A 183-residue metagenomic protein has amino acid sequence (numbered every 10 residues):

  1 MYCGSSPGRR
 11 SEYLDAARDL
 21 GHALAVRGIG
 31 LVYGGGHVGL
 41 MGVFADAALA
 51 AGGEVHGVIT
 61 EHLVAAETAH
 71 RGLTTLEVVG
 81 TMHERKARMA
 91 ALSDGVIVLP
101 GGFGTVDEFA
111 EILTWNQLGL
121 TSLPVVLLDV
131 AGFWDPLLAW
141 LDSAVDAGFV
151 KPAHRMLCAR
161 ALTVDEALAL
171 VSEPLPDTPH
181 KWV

Functional and structural regions predicted by a protein language model:
Y2-L92, A131-L170, P174-V183: A cross-family phosphate/adenosyl-ligand binding-site feature
K86-G119, V126, D177-W182: Active-site/ligand-binding-proximal alpha/beta "capping" segment
L99-P100, P124-L128, R155-C158: Flexible, glycine/proline-enriched loop segments at strand-loop-helix junctions that form or flank small-ligand binding
